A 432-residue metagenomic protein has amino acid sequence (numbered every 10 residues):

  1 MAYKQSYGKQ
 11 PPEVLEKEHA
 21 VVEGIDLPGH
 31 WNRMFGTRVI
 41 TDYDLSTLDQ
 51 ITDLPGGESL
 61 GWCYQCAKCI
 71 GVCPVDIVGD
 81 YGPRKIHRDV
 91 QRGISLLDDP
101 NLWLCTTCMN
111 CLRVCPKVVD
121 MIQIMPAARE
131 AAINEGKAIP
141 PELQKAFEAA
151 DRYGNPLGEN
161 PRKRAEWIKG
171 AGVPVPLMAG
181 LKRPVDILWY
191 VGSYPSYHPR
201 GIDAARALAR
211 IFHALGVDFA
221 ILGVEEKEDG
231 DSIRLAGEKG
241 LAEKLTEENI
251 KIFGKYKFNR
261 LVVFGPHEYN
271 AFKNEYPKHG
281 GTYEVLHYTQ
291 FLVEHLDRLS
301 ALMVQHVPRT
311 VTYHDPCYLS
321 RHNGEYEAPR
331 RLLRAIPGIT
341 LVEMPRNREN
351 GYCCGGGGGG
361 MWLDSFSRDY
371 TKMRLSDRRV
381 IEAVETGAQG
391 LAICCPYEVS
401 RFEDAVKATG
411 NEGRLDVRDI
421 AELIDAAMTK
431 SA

Functional and structural regions predicted by a protein language model:
M1-C69: Flexible, acidic/Gly-rich N-terminal and inter-domain linker regions that tether and position cofactor-handling modules
A2-H30, L286-D297, A301-N323, A335-G338: Catalytic cores of enzyme domains
G36-P55, D76-N110, V118-Y153, E248 (+4 more regions): Ferredoxin-type iron-sulfur electron-transfer modules in oxidoreductases and energy-metabolism complexes
G57-L60, I77, H87-F264, E268-A271 (+1 more regions): Iron-sulfur-cluster electron-transfer modules
C63-C69, C73, C105-C111, C115 (+4 more regions): Short cysteine clusters
Y190-G192, H314-P316, C394: Short hydrophobic segments within beta-strands
S196-E284, S320-R334, T340-A432: Cofactor-cradling patches in redox/metallo enzymes
